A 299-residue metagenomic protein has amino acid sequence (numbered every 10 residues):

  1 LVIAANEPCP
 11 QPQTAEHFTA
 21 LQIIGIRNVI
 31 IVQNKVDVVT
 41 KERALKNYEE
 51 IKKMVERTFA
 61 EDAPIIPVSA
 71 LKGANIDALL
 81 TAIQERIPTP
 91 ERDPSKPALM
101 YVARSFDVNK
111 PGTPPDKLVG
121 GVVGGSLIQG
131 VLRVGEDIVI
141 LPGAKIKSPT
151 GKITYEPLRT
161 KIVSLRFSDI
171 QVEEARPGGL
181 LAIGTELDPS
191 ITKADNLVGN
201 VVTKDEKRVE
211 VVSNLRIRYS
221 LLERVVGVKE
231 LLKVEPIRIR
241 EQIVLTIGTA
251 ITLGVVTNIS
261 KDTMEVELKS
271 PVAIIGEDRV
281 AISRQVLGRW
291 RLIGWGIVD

Functional and structural regions predicted by a protein language model:
L1, I31, R104, G120 (+7 more regions): Preference for bulky hydrophobic residues occupying beta-strand positions in well-ordered beta-sheet regions
L1-A4, I30, L45-E56, A63-P90 (+3 more regions): Helix-rich terminal scaffold detector
L1-H17, Q22-L45: Conserved Switch II/interswitch segment of TRAFAC-class P-loop GTPases
A4, Q33, R104, P142 (+6 more regions): Flexible glycine-/small-residue-rich
A5-P8, N34-V38, A70, G143-K145 (+2 more regions): Short, ordered loop/turn segments at secondary-structure junctions
P12-T14, T40-L45, D77-L80, T113-P115 (+2 more regions): Short acidic, glycine/serine/threonine-rich loops at helix termini
V39-K41, P189-D299: C-terminal effector modules of nucleic-acid-centric enzymes and ribosome-associated factors
K53-L197, V201-K204, R208, L215: Conserved catalytic-core segments of large NTP-driven translation/proteostasis enzymes
